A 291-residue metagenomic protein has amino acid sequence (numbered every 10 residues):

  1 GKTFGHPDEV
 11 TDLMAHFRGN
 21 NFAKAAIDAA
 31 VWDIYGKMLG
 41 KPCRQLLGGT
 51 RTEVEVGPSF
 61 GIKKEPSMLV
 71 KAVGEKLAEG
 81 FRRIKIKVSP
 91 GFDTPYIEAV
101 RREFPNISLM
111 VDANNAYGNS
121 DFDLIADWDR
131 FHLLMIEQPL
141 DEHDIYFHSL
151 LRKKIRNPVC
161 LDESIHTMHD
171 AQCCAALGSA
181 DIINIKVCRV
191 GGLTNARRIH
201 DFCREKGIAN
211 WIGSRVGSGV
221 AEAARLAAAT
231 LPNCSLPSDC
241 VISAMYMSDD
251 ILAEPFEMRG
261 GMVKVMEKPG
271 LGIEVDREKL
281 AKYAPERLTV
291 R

Functional and structural regions predicted by a protein language model:
G1-D12, E278-K282, E286-R291: N-terminal cap/recognition module
G1-M38: Metal- or metallocofactor-binding catalytic centers and their adjacent structured scaffolds across diverse enzyme
I27, G40, I84, D112 (+6 more regions): Conserved, mostly hydrophobic/aromatic
G36-K37, K41-E53, F256, V263: N-terminal amphipathic alpha-helix/helix-capping segment at the start of soluble metabolic enzymes
Q45-I155: Metal-dependent enolase-superfamily TIM-barrel catalytic cores that perform enediolate-based chemistry
I62, P90, N115, K186-R189 (+2 more regions): Short loop or secondary-structure boundary microenvironments that flank and position key functional residues
H132, H143-C160, I165-M262: Shared catalytic-loop signature of beta/alpha-barrel
G261-P269, E274-K279: Active-site or pore-adjacent capping/gating segments
